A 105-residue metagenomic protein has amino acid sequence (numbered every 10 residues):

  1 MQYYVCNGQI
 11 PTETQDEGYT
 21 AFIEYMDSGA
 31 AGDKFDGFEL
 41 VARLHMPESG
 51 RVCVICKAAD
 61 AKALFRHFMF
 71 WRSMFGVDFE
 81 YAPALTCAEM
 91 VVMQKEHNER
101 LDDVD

Functional and structural regions predicted by a protein language model:
M1-G50, A59-A63, L85-D105: Short S/T/G/P-rich N-terminal loop/turn motif that feeds into the first structured element of a domain
E17, F65, G76-D78: A short, polar/proline- and glycine-enriched secondary-structure boundary/capping micro-motif
E48-V52, F75-V77: A generic structural signal for short beta-strands and their flanking turns/coil linkers
V54-C56: Conserved RNP beta-strands of RNA recognition motif
F68: Short, flexible helix/strand-to-coil boundary loops that buttress conserved ligand/catalytic motifs in alpha/beta
W71-S73: Short, surface-exposed basic-aromatic patches at helix termini and helix-loop junctions that form
F75-T86: Conserved short beta-strand edge segments in small beta-sheet-based binding/regulatory domains
